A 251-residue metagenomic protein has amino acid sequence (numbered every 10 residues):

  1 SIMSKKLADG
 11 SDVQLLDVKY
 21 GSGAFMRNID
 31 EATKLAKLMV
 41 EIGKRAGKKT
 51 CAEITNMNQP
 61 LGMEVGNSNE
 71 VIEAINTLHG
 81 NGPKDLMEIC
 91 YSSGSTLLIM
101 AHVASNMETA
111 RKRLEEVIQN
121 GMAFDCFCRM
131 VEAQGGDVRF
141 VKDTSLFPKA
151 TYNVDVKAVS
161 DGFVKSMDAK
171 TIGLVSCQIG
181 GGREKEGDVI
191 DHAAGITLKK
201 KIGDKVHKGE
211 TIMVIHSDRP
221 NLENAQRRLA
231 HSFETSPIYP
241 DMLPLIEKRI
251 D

Functional and structural regions predicted by a protein language model:
S1-D251: Well-ordered secondary-structure scaffolds
